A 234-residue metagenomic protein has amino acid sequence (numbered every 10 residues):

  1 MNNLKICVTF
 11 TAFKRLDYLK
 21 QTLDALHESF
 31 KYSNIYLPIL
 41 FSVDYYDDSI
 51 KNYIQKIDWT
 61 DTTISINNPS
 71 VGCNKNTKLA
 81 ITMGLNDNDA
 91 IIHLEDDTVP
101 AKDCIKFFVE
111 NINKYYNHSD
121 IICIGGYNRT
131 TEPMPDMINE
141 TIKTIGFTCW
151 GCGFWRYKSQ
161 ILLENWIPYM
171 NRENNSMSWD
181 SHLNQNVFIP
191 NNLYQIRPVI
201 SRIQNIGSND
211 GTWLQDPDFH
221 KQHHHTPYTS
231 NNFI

Functional and structural regions predicted by a protein language model:
M1-L94, T98-I234: Peripheral/terminal regions associated with large enzymatic or DNA-binding modules
